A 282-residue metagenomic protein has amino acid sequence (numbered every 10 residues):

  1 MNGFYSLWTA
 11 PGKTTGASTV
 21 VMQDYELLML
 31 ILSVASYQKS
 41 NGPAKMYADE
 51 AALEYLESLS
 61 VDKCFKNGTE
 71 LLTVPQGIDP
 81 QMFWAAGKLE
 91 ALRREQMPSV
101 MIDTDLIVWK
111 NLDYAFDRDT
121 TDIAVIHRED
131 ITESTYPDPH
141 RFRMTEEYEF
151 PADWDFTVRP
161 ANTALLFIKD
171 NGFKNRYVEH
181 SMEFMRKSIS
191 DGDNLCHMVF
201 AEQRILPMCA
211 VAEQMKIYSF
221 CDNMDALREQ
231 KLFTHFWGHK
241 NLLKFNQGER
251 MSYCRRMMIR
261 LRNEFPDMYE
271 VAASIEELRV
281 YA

Functional and structural regions predicted by a protein language model:
M1-Q76, W237, N241-A282: N-terminal anchoring/stem segment of glycosyltransferases
L27-I31, M82-L89, L106, V199-R204: Conserved glycosyltransferase catalytic-site signature
P43-A44, S99, M215-I217: Hydrophobic anchor at the start of a short beta-strand that flanks the dinucleotide cofactor-binding loop
A48-E54, T104-K110, N223-M224: Short, polar loop motifs at secondary-structure junctions
L59-V100: An acidic, phosphate/nucleotide-engaging active-site surface
G87-S134: GT-A fold catalytic core of metal-dependent nucleotide-sugar glycosyltransferases, centered on the diacidic
F116-F184: Conserved catalytic core of nucleotide-sugar-dependent glycosyltransferases
D155-F245: Catalytic core and acceptor-binding pocket of nucleotide-sugar-dependent glycosyltransferases
